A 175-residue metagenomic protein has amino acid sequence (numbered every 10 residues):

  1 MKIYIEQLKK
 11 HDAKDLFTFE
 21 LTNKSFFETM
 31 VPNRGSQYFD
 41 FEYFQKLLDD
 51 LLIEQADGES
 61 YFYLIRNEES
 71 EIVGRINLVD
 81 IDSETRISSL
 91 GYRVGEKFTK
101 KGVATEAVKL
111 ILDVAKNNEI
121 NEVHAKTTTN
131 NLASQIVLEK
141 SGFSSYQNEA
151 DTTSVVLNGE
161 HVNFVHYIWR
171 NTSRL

Functional and structural regions predicted by a protein language model:
K2, Q7-D15, L21-F26, F62-L175: Acyl-donor (CoA/ACP) binding surface of acyl/acetyltransferases
E20-N23, V31-R34, L51, S141: Alpha-helix boundary/capping residues
E28-D50: Conserved GNAT-fold acetyl-CoA-binding loop/helix
S36, D49-Y63: A short helix-loop-beta-strand connector motif used in the catalytic cores of GNAT acetyltransferases and, in some
